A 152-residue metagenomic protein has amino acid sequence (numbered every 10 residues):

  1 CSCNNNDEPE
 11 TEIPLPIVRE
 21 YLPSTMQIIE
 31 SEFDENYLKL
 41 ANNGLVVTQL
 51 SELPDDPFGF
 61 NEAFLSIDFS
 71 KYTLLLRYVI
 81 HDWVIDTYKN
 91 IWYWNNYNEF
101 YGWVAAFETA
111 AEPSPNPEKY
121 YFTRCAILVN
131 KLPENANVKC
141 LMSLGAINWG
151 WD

Functional and structural regions predicted by a protein language model:
C1, F107, L132: Residue-level marker of positions within ordered structural domains that often coincide with functionally constrained
C1-P23, M142-I147: Bacterial Sec-dependent N-terminal signal peptides
E10-P57: N-terminal, charge-rich interaction modules
E12-P16, T87-Y88, Y101-A105, N135-S143: Short, well-ordered strand-loop elements centered on a beta-strand within folded domains, enriched for acidic residues
A41-E108: Mature extracytoplasmic domains of secretory-pathway proteins
I80-Y88, A110-A111, A136, A146-W151: Short, surface-exposed beta-strand/loop "edge" segments at domain boundaries and coil↔beta transitions
V84, W103-L128: An anionic, turn-rich surface loop/hairpin at beta-sheet edges that serves as a generic interaction/coordination patch
N116-D152: C-terminal partner/receptor-binding element of secreted or periplasmic proteins
